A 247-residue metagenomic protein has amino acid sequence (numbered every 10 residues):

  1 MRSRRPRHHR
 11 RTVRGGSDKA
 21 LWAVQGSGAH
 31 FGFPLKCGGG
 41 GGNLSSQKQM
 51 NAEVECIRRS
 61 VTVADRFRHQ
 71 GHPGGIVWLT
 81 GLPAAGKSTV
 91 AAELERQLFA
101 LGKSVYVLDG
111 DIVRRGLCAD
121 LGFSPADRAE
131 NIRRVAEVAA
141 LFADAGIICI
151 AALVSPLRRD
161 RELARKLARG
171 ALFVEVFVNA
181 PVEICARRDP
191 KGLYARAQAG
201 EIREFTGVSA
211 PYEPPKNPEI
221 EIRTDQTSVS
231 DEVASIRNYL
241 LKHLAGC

Functional and structural regions predicted by a protein language model:
S3-A20: Glycine-rich phosphate-binding active-site loops on the catalytic face of alpha/beta enzymes
L44-I76: Extreme N-terminal, non-catalytic leader segments that precede Walker-type/kinase nucleotide-binding cores
L79: Hydrophobic anchor at the beta1->P-loop junction of P-loop NTPases
P83: The conserved Walker
K87: Conserved lysine of the Walker
A92-A140, D144: Conserved substrate/cofactor phosphate-moiety recognition/catalytic segment in nucleotide-dependent phosphotransferases
G116-F123, D127, A139-Q198, E204: ATP-dependent NMP and nucleoside kinases share a basic, alpha-helical "lid"
N179-S235, K242-C247: Small-molecule kinase domains that catalyze NTP-dependent phosphoryl transfer to phosphate-bearing small molecules
